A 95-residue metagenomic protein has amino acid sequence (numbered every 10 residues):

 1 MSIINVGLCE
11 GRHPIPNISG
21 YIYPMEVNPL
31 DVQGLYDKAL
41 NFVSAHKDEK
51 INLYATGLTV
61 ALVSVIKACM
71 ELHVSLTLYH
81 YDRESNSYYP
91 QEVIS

Functional and structural regions predicted by a protein language model:
M1-N52, V63-S95: Long, low-complexity, Lys/Arg-enriched
Y54-V60: N-terminal glycine-rich "phosphate-gripper" loop used for MgATP/nucleotide binding and carboxylate activation
